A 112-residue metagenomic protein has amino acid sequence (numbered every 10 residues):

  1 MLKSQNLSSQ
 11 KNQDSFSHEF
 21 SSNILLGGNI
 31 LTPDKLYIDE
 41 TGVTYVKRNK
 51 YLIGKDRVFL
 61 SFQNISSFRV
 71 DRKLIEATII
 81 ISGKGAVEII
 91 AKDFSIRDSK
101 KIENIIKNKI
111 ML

Functional and structural regions predicted by a protein language model:
L2-E19, I24-N29, I53-L112: Acidic, Ser/Thr- and proline-rich intrinsically disordered linker/docking segments of eukaryotic scaffolds
L31-I53: Short, compositionally biased strand/turn segments that nucleate or flank brief secondary-structure elements
